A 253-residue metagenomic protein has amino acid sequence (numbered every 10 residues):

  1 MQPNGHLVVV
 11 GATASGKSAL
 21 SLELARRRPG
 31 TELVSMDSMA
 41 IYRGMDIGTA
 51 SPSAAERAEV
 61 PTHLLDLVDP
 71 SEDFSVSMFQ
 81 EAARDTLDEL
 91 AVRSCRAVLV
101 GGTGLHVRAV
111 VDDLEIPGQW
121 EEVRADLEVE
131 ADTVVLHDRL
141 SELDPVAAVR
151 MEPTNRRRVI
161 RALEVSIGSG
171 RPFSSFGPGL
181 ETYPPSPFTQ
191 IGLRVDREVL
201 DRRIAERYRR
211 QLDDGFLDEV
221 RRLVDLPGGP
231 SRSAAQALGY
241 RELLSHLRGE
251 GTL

Functional and structural regions predicted by a protein language model:
M1-L253: Phosphate/pyrophosphate-binding catalytic cores of soluble transferases and nucleic-acid-acting enzymes
